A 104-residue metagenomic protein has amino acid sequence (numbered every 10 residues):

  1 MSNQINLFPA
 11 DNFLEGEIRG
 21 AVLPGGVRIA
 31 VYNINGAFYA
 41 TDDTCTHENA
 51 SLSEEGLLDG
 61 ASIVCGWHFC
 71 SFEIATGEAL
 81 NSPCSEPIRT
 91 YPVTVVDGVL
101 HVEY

Functional and structural regions predicted by a protein language model:
M1-G60, I74, P87-Y104: N-terminal pre-ligand scaffold of iron-sulfur
C45, C65-H68: Short cysteine clusters
D59-G66, A79-I88: Short cysteine/histidine-rich metal-coordination sites, predominantly Zn2+-binding motifs
S71: Short Gly/Pro-enriched loop/turn and capping motifs at secondary-structure junctions
